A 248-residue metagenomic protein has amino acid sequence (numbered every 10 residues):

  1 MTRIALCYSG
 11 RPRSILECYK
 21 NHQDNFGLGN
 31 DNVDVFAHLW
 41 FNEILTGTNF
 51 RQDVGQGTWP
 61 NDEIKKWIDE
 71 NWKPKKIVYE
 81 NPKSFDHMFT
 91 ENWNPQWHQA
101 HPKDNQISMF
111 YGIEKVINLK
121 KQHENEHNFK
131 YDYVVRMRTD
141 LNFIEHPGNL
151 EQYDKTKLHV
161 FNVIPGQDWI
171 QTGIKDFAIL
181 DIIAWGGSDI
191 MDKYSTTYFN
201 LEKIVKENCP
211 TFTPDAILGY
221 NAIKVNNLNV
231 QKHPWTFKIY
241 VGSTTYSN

Functional and structural regions predicted by a protein language model:
M1-E17: N-proximal low-complexity "stem/linker" segments adjacent to membrane-targeting elements
R11-L16, E43-I44, N142-I144, I190: Short acidic, S/G/P-rich loop/turn micro-motifs used as interaction or catalytic elements
Y19-K20, K121, I144-D154: Short alpha-helix within the catalytic core of nucleotide-sugar-dependent glycosyltransferases
K20-V33: Short, acidic, metal-binding catalytic loop of nucleotide-sugar glycosyltransferases
N32-E43, H233: A short beta-strand-loop structural module common to alpha/beta enzyme folds
H38-H127: Active-site-proximal specificity loops/subdomain of glycosyltransferases
K103-L119, H123-F129, N142-H146, Q167-I174 (+1 more regions): Catalytic core and acceptor-binding pocket of nucleotide-sugar-dependent glycosyltransferases
V134, D140: Short aromatic/hydrophobic "clamp" motif used to bind/position activated sugar donors
